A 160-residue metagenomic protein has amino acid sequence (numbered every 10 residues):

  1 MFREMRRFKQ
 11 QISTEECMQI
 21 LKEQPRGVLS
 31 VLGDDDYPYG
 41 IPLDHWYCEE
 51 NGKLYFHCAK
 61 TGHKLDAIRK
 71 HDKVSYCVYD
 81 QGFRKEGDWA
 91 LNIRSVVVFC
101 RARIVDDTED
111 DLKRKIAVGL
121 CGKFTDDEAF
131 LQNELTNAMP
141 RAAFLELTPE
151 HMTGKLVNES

Functional and structural regions predicted by a protein language model:
M1-E23: Extreme N-terminal tail/first-helix region
F2-F8, F83-S160: Charged, gly/pro-rich active-site loop segments
Q11-I12, E23-V28, D127-F130: Short Pro/Gly-enriched beta-strand edge/turn motifs at strand-loop
T14, T61-G62: Structural motif corresponding to alpha-helix initiation and N-cap regions
I20-L21, A67-I68, L120: A generic structural signal for nonpolar/aromatic side chains embedded in well-ordered alpha-helices
Q24-K60, Y76: Short beta-strand segments
Y55, H63, E146: N-acyltransferase acceptor-side catalytic subdomain
H63-I93: Helix-adjacent hinge/juxtasegments
